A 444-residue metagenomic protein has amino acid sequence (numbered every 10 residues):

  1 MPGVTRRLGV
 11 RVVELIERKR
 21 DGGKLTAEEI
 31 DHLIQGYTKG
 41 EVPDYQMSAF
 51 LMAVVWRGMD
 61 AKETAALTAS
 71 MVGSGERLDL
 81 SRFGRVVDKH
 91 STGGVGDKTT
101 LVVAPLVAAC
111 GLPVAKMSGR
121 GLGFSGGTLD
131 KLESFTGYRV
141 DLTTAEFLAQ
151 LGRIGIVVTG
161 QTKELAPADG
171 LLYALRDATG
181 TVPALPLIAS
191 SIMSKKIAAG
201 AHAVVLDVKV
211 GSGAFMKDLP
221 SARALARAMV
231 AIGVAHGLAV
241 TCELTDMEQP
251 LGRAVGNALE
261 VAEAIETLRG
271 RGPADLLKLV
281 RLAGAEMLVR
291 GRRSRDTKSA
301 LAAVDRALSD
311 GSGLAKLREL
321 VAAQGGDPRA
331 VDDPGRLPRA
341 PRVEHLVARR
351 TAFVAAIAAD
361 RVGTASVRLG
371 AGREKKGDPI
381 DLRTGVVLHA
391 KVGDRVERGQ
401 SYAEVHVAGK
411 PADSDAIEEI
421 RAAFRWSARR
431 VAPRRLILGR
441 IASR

Functional and structural regions predicted by a protein language model:
P2-G96, R318-A323, I437, R444: Acidic, glycine/proline-rich low-complexity segments that act as flexible tails and inter-domain linkers
T5, E14, K19, T26-A27 (+6 more regions): Well-ordered secondary-structure scaffolds
W56, V102-A115, K195-G200, A235-H236 (+1 more regions): Alpha-helix C-terminal capping segments
A69-S91, T144-A174: Self-splicing inteins and homing endonuclease
R85-A108, L112-F124: Glycine/serine-rich anion-binding loops at beta->alpha junctions that coordinate negatively charged ligand groups
M117, L151, T159-T162, D207-G211 (+1 more regions): Short beta-strand segments
K131-V157, R227-G233, G237: A glycine-rich helix N-cap at a beta->alpha junction
R153-A201: Phosphate/diphosphate-binding glycine-rich loops and adjacent basic-rich segments that engage nucleotide
